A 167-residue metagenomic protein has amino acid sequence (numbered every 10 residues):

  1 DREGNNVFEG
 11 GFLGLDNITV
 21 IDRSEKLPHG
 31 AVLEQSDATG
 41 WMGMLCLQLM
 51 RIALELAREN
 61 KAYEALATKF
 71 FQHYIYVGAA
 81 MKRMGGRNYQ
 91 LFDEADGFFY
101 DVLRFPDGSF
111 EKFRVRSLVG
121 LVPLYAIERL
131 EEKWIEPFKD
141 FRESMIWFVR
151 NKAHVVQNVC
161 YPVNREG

Functional and structural regions predicted by a protein language model:
D1-G167: Acidic, mature catalytic/reactive cores of soluble proteins
